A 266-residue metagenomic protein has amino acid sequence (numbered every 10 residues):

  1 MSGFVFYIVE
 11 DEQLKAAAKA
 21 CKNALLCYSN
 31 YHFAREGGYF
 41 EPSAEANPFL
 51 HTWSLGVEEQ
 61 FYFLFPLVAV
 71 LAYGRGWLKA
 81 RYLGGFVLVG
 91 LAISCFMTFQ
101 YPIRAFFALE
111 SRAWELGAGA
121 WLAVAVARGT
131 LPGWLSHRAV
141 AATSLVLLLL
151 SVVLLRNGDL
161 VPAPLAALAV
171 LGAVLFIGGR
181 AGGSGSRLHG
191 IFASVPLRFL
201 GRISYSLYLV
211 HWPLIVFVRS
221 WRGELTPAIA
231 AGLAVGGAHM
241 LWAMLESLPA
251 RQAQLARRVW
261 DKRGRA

Functional and structural regions predicted by a protein language model:
M1-R258: Membrane-interface helix/loop caps of multi-pass membrane proteins
R258-A266: Internal/C-terminal transmembrane anchor helices
